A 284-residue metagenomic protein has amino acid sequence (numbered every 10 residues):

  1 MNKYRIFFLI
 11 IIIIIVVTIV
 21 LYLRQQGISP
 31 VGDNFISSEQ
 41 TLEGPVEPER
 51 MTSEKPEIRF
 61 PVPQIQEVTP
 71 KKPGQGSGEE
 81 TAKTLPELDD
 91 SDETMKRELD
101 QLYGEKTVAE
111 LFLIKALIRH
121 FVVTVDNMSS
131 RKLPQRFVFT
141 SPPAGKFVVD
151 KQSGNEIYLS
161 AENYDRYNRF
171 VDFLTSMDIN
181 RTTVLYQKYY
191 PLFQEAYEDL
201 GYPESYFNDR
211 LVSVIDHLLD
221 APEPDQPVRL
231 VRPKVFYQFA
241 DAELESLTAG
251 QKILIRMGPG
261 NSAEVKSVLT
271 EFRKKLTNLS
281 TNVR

Functional and structural regions predicted by a protein language model:
M1-I14: Membrane interfacial helix-start segments of signal peptides and signal-anchor transmembrane helices
I14-R24: Hydrophobic alpha-helical membrane-insertion segments, chiefly the h-region of N-terminal signal peptides
V20, S38-T41, Q226-R284: A cross-kingdom marker for long, charged
I28-S77: Juxtamembrane proline-rich low-complexity "stalk" or linker regions positioned immediately after a signal peptide
E93-V108, Y164-S176, E245-Q251: Acidic/histidine-rich, surface-exposed loop or edge segments in extracytoplasmic proteins
E110-I157: Long, charged all-alpha helical bundle/coiled-coil segments in cytosolic proteins
K132-T140, R181-Y186, Y197-L211, Q226-R232 (+1 more regions): Surface-exposed patches in mature extracellular/periplasmic domains of secreted proteins
V148-D209: Mid-length scaffold segments of soluble, non-membrane domains
